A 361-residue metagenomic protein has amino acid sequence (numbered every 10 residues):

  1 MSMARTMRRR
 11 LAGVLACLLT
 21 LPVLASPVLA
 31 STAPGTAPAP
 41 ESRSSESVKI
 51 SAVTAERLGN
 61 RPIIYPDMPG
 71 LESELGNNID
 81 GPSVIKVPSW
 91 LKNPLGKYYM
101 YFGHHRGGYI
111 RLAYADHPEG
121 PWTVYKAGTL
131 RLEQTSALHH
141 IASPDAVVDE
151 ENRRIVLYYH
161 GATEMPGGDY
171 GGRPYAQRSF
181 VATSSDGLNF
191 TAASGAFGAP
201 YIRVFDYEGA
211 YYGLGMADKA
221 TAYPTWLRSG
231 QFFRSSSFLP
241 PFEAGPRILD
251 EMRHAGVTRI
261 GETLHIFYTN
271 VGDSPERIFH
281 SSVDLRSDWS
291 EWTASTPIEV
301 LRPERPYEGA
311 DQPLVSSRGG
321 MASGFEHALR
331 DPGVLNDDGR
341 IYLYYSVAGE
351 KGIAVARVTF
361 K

Functional and structural regions predicted by a protein language model:
M1-R8: N-terminal secretory signal peptides that target proteins for export/translocation
V14-P27: Bacterial N-terminal signal peptides
A25-A39: Signal peptide processing junction and immediate N-terminal pro/mature segment of secreted/exported proteins
G35-S143, V147-F325, N336-K361: Beta-rich carbohydrate-recognition and catalytic domains
D331-V334: Short, surface-exposed beta-strand/loop micro-motifs that present aromatic residues
